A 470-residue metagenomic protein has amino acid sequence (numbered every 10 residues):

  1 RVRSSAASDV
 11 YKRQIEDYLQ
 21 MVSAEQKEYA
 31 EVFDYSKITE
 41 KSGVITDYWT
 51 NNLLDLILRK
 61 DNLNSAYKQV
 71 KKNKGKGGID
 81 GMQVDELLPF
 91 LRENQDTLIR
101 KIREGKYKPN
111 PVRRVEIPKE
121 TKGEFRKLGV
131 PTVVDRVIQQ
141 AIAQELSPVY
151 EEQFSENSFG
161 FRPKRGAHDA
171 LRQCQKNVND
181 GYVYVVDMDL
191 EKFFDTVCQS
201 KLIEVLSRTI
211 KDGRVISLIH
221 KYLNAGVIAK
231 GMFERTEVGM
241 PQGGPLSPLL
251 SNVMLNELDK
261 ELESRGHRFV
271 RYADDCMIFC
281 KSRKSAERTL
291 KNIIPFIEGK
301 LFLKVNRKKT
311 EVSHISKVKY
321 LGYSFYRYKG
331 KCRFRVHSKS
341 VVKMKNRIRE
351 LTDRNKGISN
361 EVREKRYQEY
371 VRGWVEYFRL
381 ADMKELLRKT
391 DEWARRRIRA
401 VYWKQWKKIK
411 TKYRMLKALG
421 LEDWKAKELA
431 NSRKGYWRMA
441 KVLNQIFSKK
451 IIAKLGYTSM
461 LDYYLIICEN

Functional and structural regions predicted by a protein language model:
R1-A7, Y11: Single conserved hydrophobic/aromatic residue that forms the stacking wall/gate of nucleotide- or nucleobase-binding
Q14, A24-Q26, A30-E86, Q144-G160: Charged boundary/loop elements
G77, G81-K119: Phosphate/adenylate-binding "loop-and-lid" substructures adjacent to NTP/NAD/dNTP-binding pockets in NTP-dependent
K101-E116, E124, Q153-K317: Conserved polymerase palm-domain catalytic core
V130-Q144, E152: Hydrophobic alpha-helical hairpins/lids featuring a short glycine-rich hinge
N224, K300-R366, Y370-R372: A conserved non-catalytic segment of reverse transcriptases and RNA-directed RNA polymerases corresponding to the late
R363-I409, Y413-K417: Non-catalytic, peripheral interaction segments enriched in hydrophobic/basic residues
W406-N470: Extended C-terminal regions of large enzymes
